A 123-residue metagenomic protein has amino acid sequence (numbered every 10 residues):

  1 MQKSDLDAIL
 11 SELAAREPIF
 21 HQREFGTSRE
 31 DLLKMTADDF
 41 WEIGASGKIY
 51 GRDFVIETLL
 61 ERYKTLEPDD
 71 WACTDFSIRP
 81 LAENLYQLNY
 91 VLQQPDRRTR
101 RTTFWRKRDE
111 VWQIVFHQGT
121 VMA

Functional and structural regions predicted by a protein language model:
Q2-K34, D39-A123: A beta-strand edge to alpha-helix "cap/lid" segment located at domain peripheries
